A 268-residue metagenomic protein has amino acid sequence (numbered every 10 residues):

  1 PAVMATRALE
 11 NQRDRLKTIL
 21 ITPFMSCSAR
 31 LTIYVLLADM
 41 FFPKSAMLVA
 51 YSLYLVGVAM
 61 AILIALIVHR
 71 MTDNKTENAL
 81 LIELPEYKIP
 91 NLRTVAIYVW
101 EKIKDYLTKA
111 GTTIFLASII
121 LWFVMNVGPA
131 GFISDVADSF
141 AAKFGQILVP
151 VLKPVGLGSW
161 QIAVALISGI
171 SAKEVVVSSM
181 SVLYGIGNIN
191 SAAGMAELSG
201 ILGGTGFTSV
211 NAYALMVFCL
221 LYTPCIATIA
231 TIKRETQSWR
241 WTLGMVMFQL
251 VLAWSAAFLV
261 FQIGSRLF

Functional and structural regions predicted by a protein language model:
P1, L20-V35, S52-A61, S171-V177 (+2 more regions): Membrane-embedded alpha-helical segments of transport systems, primarily multispan ion/solute transporters
P1, N74-Y98, A141-K143, Y184-E197: Juxtamembrane inter-helical linkers in multi-pass membrane proteins
A2-L16, I119-L250: Extended, low-charge hydrophobic alpha-helical regions
P23-S26, F41-F42, L48-I64, D135-K153 (+1 more regions): Small-residue-enriched core segments of transmembrane alpha-helices in multipass membrane transport and channel
F24, S28-Y51, A227-S238, L259-F268: Transmembrane helix-loop junctions at the membrane interface of multipass transporters and ion channels
A38-M40, Y54-V68, I114-N126, M216-Y222 (+1 more regions): Hydrophobic core segments of alpha-helical transmembrane domains in multi-pass membrane transport and ion-translocation
L48, N74-E77, Y87-F132, S139 (+1 more regions): Long hydrophobic segments that form regular secondary structure
A65-A79, P129-D135, S265-F268: Juxtamembrane/interface segments at transmembrane-helix termini
